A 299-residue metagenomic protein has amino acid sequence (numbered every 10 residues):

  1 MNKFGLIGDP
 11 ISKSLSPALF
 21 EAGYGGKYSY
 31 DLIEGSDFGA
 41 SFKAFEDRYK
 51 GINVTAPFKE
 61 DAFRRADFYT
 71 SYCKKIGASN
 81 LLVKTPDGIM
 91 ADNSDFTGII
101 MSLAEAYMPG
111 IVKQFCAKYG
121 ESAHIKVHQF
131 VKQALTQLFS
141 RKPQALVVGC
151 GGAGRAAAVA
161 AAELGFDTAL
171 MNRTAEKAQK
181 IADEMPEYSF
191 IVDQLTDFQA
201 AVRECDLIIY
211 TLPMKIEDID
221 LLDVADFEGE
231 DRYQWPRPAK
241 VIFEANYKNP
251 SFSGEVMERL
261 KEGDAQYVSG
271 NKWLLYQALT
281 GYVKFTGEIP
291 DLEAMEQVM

Functional and structural regions predicted by a protein language model:
N2-F115, S122: Phosphate/diphosphate ligand-binding glycine-rich loop within oxidoreductases
G8, A91-F96, L103, Y107 (+3 more regions): Glycine-rich adenosine-cofactor-binding loop
G39-S41, E187-C205: Short acidic low-complexity segments
P57, Y210-M214, N246-Y247: Short glycine-/small-residue-rich Rossmann-like dinucleotide-binding loops
D61, I216-F243, E255: Rossmann-fold NAD(P) dinucleotide-binding segment
F166-M185: NAD(P)-binding Rossmann-fold cofactor-contacting core
T174, F198-D226, W235: Rossmann-like NAD(P)-binding element
V241-L292, V298: Rossmann-fold NAD(P)-binding glycine/threonine-rich loop
